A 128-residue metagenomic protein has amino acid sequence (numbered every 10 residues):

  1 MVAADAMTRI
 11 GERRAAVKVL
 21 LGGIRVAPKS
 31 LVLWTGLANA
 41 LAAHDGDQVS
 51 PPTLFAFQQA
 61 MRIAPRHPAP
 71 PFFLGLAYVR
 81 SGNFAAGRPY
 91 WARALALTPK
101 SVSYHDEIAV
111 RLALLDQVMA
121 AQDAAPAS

Functional and structural regions predicted by a protein language model:
M1: Periplasmic c-type cytochrome electron-transfer domains
A4-A69, F73: Alpha-helical adaptor scaffolds
T8, K18, S81, Y90 (+1 more regions): Extended interaction regions within the primary functional domain
R9, A43-G46, R80, L114-V118: Register position in tetratricopeptide repeats
L21, S50-M61, G87-A94, D123-S128: Alpha-helical repeat scaffolds
F57-R62, G75-R80, L97-T98, A113-L115: Short alpha-helical linear motifs
H67-P89: Extended alpha-helical scaffolding segments
R88-S128: Terminal, low-structured helical/coil segments at or just beyond the last alpha-helical repeat
